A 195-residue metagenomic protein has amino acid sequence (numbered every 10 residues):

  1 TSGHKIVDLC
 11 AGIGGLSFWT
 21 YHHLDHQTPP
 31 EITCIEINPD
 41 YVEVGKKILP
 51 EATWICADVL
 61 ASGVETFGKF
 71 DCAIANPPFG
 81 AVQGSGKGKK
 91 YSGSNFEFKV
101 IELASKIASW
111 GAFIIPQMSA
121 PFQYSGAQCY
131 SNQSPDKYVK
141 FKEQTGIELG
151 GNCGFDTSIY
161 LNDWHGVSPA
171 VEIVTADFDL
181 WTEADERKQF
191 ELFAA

Functional and structural regions predicted by a protein language model:
T1-A195: Class I S-adenosyl-L-methionine-dependent methyltransferase catalytic core
